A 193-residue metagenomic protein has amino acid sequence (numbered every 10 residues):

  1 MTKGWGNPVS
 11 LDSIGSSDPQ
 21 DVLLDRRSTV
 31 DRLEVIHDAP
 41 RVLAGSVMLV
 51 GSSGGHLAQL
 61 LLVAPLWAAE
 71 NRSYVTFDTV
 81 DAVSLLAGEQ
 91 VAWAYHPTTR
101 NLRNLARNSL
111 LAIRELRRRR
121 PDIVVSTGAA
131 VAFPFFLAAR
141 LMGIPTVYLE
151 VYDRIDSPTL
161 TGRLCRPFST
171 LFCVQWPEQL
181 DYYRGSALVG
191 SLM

Functional and structural regions predicted by a protein language model:
T2-F77, V83-L86: N-terminal subdomain of nucleotide-sugar transferases
A44-G45, P121, S169: Local beta-strand N-terminus motif with an aromatic residue
G51-S53, E70-N108, E178, V189-L192: Conserved nucleotide-sugar phosphate-binding/catalytic loop shared by glycosyltransferases and other
H56-Q59, A82, A132-F135, S157-P158: Short, well-ordered alpha-helical microsegments
T99-I123: An amphipathic, basic-hydrophobic alpha-helix
I123-M142: An aromatic- and histidine-rich active-site surface loop
I144-M193: Active-site-proximal region of nucleotide-activated glycan assembly enzymes, centered on histidine/acidic-rich loops
